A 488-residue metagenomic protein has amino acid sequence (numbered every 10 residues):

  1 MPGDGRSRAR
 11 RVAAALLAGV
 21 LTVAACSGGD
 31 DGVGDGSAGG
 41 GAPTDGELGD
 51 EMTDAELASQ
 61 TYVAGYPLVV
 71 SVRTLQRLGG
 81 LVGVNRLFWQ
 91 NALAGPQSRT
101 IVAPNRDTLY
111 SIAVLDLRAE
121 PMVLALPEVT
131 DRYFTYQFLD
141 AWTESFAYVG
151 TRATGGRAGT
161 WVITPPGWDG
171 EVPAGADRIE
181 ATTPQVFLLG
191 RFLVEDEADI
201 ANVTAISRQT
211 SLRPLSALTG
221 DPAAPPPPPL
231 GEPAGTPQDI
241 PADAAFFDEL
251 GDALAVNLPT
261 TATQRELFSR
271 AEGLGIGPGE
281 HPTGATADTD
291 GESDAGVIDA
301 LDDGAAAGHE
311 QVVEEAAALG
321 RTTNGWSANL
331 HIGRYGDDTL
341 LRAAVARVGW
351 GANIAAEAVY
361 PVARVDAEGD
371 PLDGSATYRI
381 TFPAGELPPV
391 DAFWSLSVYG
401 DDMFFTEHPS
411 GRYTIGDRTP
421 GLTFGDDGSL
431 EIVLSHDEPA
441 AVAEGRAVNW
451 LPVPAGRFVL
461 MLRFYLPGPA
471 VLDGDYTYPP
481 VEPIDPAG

Functional and structural regions predicted by a protein language model:
M1-L16: Bacterial N-terminal signal peptides that target proteins for export
D4, G34, D473-D475: Intrinsic disorder/low-complexity segments
T22-A25: C-terminal motif of bacterial Sec signal peptides marking the signal peptidase cleavage site
S27-D30: Bacterial signal peptide processing site
G32-G41: N-terminal hydrophobic targeting segments that direct proteins to the cell envelope
G41-G488: A compositional/structural signature for long, glycine/proline-rich flexible linkers and loops on extracytoplasmic
